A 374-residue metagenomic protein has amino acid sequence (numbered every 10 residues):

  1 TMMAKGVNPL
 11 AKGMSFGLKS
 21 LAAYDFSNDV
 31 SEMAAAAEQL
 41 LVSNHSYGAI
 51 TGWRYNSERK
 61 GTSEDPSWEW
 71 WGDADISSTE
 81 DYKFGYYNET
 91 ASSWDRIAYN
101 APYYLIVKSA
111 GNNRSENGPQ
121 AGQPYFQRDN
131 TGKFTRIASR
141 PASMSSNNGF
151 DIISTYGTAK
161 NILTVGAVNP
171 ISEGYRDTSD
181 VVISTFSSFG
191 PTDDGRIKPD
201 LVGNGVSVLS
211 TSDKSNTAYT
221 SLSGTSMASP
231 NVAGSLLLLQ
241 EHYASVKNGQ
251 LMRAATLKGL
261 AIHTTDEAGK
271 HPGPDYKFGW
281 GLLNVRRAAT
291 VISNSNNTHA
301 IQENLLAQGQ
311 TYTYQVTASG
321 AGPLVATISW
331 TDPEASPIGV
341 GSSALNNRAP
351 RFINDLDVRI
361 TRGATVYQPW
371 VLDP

Functional and structural regions predicted by a protein language model:
T1-S43, G48-S63, Y99-L105, S109 (+6 more regions): Subtilisin-like serine protease catalytic core
D29, Y86, T90, N204 (+4 more regions): Stable alpha-helical elements in mature extracytoplasmic
I50-G85, E89, Q123-A142, V340-N346: A solvent-exposed, charged loop/short amphipathic helix patch at secondary-structure junctions
E89-N100: Catalytic-core regions built around general acid/base machinery
W94, G111, G224: Active-site glycine-centered loops adjacent to acidic/histidine catalytic or metal-binding residues that shape
A138-L237: Extracellular S/T/G-rich loop segment that most often corresponds to the catalytic His/Ser-adjacent loop
T220, P274, A349, N354-P374: Noncatalytic accessory or regulatory domains flanking protease catalytic cores in secreted, cell-surface, and selected
G281-N354: Secreted peptidase-domain scaffold signal
